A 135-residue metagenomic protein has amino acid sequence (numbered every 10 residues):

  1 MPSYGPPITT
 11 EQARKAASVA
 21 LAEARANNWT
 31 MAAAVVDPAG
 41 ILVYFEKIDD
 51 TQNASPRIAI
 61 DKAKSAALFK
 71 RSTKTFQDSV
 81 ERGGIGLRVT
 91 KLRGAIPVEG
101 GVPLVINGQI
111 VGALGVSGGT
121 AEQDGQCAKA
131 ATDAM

Functional and structural regions predicted by a protein language model:
M1-M135: Flexible, solvent-exposed loop/hinge segments and secondary-structure transition points
